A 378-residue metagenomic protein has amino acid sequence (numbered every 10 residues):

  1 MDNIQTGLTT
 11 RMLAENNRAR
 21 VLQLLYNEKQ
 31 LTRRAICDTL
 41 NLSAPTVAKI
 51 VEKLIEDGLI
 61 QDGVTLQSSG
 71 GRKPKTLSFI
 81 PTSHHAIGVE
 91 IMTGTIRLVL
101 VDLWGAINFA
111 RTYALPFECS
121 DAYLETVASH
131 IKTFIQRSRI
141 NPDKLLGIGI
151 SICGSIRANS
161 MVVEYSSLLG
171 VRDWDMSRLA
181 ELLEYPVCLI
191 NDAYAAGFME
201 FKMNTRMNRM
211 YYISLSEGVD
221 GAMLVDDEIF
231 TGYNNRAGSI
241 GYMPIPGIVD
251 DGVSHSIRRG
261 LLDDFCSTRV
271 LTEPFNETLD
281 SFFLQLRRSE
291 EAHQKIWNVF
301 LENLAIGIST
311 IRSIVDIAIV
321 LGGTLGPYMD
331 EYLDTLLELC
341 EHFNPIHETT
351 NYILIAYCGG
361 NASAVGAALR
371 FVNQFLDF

Functional and structural regions predicted by a protein language model:
M1-T65, S69-R72, T76-A114, C119-D143 (+2 more regions): ATP-binding/phosphotransfer module of carbohydrate and carboxylate kinases, centering on a glycine-rich
A86-E90, L145-G149, M210-S214, D220-A222: Short glycine-aspartate micro-motif
D102, A158, L224: Short, acidic, Ser/Thr-enriched surface-loop or helix-capping motifs
A110-T112, C119, S177, Y185-A292: Glycine/GP-enriched mid-protein hinge/lid loop-to-helix segment characteristic of carbohydrate kinases
R111-R209, E331-F343: Glycine-rich phosphate-binding loop and adjoining helix at the ATP-binding site of ATP-dependent phosphoryl-transfer
G154-A158, A195-G197, D220-G221, F230 (+2 more regions): Short, active-site-adjacent cap segments at secondary-structure transitions
